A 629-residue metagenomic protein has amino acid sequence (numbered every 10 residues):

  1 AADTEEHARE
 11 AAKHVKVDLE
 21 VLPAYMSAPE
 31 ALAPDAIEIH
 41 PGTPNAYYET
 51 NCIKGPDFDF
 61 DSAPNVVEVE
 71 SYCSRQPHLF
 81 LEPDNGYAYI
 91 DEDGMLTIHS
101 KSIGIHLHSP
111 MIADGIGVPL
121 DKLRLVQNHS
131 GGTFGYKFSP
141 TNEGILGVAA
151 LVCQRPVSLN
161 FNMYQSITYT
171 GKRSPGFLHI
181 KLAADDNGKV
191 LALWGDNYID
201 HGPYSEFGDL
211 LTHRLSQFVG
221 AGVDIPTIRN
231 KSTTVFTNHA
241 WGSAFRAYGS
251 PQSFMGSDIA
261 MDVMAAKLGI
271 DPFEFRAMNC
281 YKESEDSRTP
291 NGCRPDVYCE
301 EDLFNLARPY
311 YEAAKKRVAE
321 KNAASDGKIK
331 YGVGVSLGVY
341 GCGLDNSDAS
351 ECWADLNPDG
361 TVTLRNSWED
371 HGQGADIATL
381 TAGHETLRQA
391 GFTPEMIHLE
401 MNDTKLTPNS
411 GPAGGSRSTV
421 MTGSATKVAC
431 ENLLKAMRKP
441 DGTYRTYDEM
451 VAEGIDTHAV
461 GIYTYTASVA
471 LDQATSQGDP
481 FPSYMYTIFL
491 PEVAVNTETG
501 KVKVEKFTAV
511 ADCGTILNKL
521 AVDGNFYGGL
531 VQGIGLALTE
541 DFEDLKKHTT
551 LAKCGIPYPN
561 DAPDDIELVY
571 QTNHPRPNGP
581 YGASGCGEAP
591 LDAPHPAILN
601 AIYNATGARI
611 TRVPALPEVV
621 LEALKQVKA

Functional and structural regions predicted by a protein language model:
A1, G535, C586-T611: C-terminal substrate/ligand-recognition segments
A1-V510, D565-E567, I598-T606, A623-A629: Structural alpha/beta core scaffold segments of enzyme domains
F134, I225, F245, L551-Y558 (+2 more regions): Short clusters of hydrophobic/aromatic residues that line enzyme substrate/ligand-binding pockets
Y248, R417, P577-P590: Amphipathic, heptad-repeat alpha-helical segments used for oligomerization and assembly
H398, N560-A583: Generic long, charged, amphipathic alpha-helical segments
G514-N518: Cytochrome P450 core scaffold surrounding the K-helix E-X-X-R motif and the conserved "meander" helix-loop region
L520, G524-P557: Active-site "cap" helix and flanking loop/linker of ATP-utilizing ligase/carboxylase catalytic domains
R612-V627: Short, highly charged C-terminal tails/helix-capping segments
